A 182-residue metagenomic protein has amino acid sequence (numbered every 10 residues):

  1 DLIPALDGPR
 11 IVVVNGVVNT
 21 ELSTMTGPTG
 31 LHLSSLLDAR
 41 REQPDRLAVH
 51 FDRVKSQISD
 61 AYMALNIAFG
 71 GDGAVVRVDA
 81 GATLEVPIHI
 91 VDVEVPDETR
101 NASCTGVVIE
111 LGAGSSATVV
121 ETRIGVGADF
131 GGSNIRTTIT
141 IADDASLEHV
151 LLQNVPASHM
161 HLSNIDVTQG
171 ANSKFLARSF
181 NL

Functional and structural regions predicted by a protein language model:
D1-G16: Short, Gly/Pro- and small/polar-rich lid/capping loops
V13-N15, N19-L182: Conserved beta-strand/loop scaffold segments within soluble protein domains that form the structured core and edges
